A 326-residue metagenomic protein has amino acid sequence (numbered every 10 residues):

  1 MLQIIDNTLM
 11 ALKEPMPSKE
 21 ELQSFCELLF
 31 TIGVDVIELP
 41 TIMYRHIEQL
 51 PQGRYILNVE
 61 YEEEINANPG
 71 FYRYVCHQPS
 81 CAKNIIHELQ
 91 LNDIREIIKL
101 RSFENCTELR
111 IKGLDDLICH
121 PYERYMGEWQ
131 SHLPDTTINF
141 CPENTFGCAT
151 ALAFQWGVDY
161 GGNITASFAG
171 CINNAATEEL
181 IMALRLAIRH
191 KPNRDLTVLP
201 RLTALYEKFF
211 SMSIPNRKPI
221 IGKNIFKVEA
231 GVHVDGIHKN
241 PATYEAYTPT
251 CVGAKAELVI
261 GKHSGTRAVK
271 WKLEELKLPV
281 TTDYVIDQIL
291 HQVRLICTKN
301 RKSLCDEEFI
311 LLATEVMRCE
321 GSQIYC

Functional and structural regions predicted by a protein language model:
L2-S24, N58-E63, R73-E96, I138-C148: Active-site mouth loops of central-metabolism enzymes
Q3-I5, Y55, E60-E62, A67-N68 (+6 more regions): Active-site pocket-lining/capping segments in soluble small-molecule metabolic enzymes
I4-T8, E104-I111, V252: Gly-rich Lys/Arg/Thr-decorated short loops/hinges at beta-loop-alpha junctions or inter-strand turns that position
L12, L29, Y160, L180 (+1 more regions): Conserved, mostly hydrophobic/aromatic
P17-S24, H120-R124, C148-A151, A175 (+7 more regions): Conserved active-site and cofactor/substrate-binding residues in soluble primary-metabolism enzymes
L28-R54, N58-E62, P249-C326: Terminal or standalone catalytic/regulatory effector modules within metabolic enzymes and repeat proteins
F30-H120: Active-site beta->alpha loop and helix N-cap motifs at the rims of alpha/beta catalytic domains
L114-T243: Catalytic alpha/beta core domains of metabolic enzymes, predominantly
